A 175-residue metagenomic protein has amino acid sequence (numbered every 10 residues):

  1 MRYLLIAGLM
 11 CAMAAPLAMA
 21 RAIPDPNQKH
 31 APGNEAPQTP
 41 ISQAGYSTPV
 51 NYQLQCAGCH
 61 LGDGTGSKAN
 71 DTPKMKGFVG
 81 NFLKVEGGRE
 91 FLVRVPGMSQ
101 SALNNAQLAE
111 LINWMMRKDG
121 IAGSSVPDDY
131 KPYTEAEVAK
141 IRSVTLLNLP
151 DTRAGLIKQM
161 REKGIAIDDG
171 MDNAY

Functional and structural regions predicted by a protein language model:
M1-L4: Positively charged n-region of N-terminal signal peptides that target proteins for export
A15-L17: N-terminal signal peptide c-region/cleavage motif recognized by signal peptidases
M19-I23: Boundary of Sec targeting at the N-terminus
P24-P32, R117-Y175: Flexible coil segments in periplasmic/lumen-exposed cytochrome c-class electron-transfer proteins
I41-S67, K84, E90: Sequence/structural segment immediately N-terminal to covalent heme-attachment motifs in c-type and related
Q55-C56, H60-D63, V79, V95-S99 (+2 more regions): Sec/Tat-exported extracytoplasmic proteins
T65-S101: Gly/Gly-Pro-rich "capping" loops immediately C-terminal to redox-active cysteine motifs in periplasmic/lumenal
S101-Q107: Mid-length scaffold segments of soluble, non-membrane domains
